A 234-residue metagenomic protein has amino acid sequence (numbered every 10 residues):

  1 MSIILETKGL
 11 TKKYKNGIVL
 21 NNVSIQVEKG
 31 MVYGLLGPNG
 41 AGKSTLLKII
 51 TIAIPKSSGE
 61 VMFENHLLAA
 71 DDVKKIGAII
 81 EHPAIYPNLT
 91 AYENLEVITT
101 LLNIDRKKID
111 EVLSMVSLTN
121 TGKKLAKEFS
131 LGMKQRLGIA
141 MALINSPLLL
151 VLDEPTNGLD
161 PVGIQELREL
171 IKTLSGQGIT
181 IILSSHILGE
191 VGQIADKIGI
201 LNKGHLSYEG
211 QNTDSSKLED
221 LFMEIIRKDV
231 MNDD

Functional and structural regions predicted by a protein language model:
T51: Helix-to-loop junction immediately C-terminal to a conserved catalytic motif
G59-K74, Y208-G210: Conserved ABC transporter NBD signature motif
E96, T100, R106-G122: Conserved ABC ATPase "signature" region
L150-E154: Catalytic Walker B motif of ABC-type/P-loop ATPase nucleotide-binding domains
